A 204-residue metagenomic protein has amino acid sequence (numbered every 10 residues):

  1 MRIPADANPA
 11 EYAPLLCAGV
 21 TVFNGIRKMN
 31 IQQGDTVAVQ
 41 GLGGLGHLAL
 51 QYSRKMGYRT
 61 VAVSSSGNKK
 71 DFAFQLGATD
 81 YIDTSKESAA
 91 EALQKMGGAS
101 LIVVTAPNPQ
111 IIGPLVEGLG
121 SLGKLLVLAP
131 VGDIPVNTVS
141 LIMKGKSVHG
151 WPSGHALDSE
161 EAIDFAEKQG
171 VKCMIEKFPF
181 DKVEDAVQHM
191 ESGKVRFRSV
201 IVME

Functional and structural regions predicted by a protein language model:
A5-A89: Mid-domain Rossmann-like dinucleotide-binding core that forms the NAD(H)/NADP(H) cofactor-binding site
G34, A78, G98-S100, V183: Local beta-strand N-terminus motif with an aromatic residue
V63-G67, T84, T105, A129 (+1 more regions): N-terminal Rossmann-fold cofactor-binding loop
E87-G97: Short amphipathic alpha-helix with an adjacent loop that forms part of the alpha/beta core around
G113, A156-E204: C-terminal hydrophobic helical "lid"/dimerization subdomain of Rossmann-like NAD(P)H-dependent oxidoreductases
L119-S121: Helix-to-beta-strand junctions that scaffold the AdoMet/dcAdoMet cofactor pocket in Class I SAM-dependent enzymes
G123-L126, V136-E176: Rossmann-fold dehydrogenase core element
